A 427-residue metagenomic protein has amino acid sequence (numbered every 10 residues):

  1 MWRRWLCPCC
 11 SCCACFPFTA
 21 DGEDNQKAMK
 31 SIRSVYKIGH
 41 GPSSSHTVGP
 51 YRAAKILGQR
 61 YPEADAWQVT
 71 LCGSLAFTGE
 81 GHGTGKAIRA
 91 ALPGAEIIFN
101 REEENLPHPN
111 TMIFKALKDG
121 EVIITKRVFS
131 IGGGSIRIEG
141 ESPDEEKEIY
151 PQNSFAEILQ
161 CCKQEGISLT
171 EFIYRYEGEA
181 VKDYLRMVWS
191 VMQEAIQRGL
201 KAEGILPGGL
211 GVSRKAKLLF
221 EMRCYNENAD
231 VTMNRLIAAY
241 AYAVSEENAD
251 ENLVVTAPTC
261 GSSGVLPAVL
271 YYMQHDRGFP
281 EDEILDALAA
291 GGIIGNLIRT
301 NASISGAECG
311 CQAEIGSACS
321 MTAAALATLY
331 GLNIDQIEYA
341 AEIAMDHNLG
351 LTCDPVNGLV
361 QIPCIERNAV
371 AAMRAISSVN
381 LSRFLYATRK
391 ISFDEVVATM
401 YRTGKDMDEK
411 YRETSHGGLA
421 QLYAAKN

Functional and structural regions predicted by a protein language model:
W2-W5: Tryptophan (W) side chains
C7-C15: Cysteine-centered motifs
Y36-A54, D250-V269, C311-C319: Conserved phosphate/anionic-ligand binding catalytic regions in large, soluble enzymes, centered on
T47-R60, P267-G278, A323-G331: Alpha-helical support elements that line or immediately flank enzyme active sites and cofactor-binding pockets
E96-E227, R235-L236: C-terminal regulatory domains involved in ligand/effector binding and gene-expression control
Q193-L297, S303-G310, G418-N427: Accessory "access/gating" subregions that flank catalytic or transport cores
A239, A243, G264-Q274, A289-L297 (+3 more regions): Contiguous, well-ordered alpha-helical segments that form the cores/surfaces of helical PPI scaffolds
L326-N427: Functionally critical mobile loop/hinge segments
